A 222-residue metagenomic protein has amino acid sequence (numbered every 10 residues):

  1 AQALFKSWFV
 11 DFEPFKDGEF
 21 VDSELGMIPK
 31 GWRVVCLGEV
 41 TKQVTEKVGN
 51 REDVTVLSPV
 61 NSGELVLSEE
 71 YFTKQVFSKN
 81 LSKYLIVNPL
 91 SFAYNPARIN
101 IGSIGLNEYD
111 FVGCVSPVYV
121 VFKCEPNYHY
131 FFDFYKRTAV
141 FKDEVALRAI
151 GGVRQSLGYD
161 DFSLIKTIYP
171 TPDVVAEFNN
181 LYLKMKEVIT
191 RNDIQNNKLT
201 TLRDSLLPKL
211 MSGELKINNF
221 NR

Functional and structural regions predicted by a protein language model:
A1, F5-E13: Glycine-rich, mobile lid/loop segments that gate access to catalytic sites or pores
A3, F15-G49, I168, P172-A176 (+2 more regions): Non-catalytic DNA-recognition/assembly elements of restriction-modification systems
D17-V21, N50-S58, L147-A149: Short coil/turn segments at secondary-structure boundaries
V35-P89, L106-D110, V115: Sequence-specific dsDNA recognition surfaces
Y84-L85, P89-K142, A146-R154, G158-S163: A short beta-sheet element
P96, F131-R137, K142, L164-E177 (+2 more regions): Extended non-membrane alpha-helical scaffolds
I150, I217-R222: Structural signal for terminal/edge beta-strands and the immediately following C-terminal loop/tail that closes
